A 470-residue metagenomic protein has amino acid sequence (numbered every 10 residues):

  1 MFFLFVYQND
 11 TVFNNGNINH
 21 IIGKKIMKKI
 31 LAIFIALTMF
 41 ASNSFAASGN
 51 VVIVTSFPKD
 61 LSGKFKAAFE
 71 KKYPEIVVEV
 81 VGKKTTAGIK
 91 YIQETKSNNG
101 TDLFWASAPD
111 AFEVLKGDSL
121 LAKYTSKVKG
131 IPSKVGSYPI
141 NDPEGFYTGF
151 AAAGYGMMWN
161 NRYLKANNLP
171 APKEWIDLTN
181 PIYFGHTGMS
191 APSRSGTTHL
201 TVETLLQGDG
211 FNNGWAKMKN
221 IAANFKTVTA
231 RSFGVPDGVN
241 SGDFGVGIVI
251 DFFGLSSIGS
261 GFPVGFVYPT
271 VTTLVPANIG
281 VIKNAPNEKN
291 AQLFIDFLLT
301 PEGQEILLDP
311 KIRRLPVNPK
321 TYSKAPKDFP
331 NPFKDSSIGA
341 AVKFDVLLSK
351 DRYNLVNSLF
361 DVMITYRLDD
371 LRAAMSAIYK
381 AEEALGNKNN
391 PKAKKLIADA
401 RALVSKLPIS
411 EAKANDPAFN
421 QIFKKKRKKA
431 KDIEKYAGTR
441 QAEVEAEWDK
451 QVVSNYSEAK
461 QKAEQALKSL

Functional and structural regions predicted by a protein language model:
A47-E113, P236: Early extracytoplasmic/lumenal segment of secretory-pathway proteins
N99-F104, A122-N161, I176, G185-M189: A structural signal for short loop-to-beta-strand junctions that line the ligand-binding cleft of periplasmic/secreted
L115-K123, D142-E144, S257-Y268: Ligand-binding "clamshell"
M158-Y163, L274-E288, I306-L307: A bilobed periplasmic-binding-protein/Venus flytrap-type ligand-binding module shared by bacterial periplasmic
I176-G196, T204-L206: Short loop->beta-strand "edge-of-pocket" segments that line small-molecule binding or catalytic clefts across diverse
T204-Y268: Ligand-binding pocket segment of bilobal, Venus flytrap-like solute-binding proteins
I282-N290, I295-L347: Mature extracytoplasmic/periplasmic domains
A381-L470: C-terminal non-catalytic accessory extensions
